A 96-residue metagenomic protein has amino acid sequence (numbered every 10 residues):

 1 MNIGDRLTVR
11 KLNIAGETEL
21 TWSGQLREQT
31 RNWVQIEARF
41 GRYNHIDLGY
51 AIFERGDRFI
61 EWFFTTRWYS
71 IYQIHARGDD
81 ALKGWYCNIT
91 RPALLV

Functional and structural regions predicted by a protein language model:
M1-E37: Short, extreme N-terminal leader segments that mark the start of a protein/domain
D5, S70-Y72, V96: Generic beta-strand structural signal
K11-E19, E61-T65, R91-P92: Short, solvent-exposed secondary-structure boundary motifs
Q25-D80: Short, well-structured hydrophobic secondary-structure segments
H75, A81-V96: An exposed acidic His-Trp-rich patch
